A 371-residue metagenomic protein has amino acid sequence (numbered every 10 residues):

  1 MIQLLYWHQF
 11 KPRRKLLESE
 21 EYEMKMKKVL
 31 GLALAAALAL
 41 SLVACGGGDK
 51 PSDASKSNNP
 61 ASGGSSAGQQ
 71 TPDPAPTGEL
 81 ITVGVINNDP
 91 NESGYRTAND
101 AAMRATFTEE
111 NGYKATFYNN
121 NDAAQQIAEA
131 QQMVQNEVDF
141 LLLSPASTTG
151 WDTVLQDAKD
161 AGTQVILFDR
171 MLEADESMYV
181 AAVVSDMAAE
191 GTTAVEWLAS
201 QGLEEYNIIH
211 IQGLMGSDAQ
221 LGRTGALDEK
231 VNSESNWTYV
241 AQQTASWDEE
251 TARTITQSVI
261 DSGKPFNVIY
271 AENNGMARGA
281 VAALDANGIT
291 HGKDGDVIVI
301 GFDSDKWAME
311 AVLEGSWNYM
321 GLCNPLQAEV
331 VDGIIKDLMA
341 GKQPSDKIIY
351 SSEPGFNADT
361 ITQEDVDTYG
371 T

Functional and structural regions predicted by a protein language model:
V43-A67: Bacterial lipoprotein signal-peptidase II cleavage site
G68, P72-A75, E79-L80, I211 (+4 more regions): Hinge/cleft segment of the Venus flytrap/periplasmic-binding protein
P76, L80-E110, T116-A128, Q132 (+5 more regions): Extracytoplasmic "Venus flytrap"
P76-T77, V83, Q126, A182-N207 (+4 more regions): Hydrophobic alpha-helical segments within soluble ligand-binding/sensing domains
G94-E109, E190-A194, D218-W237, T251 (+2 more regions): Short, solvent-exposed amphipathic alpha-helices that sit in or adjacent to ligand/effector-binding or catalytic
F117-N119, A174-W197, H210-Q212, Q242 (+1 more regions): Short beta-strand elements at the ligand-binding edges of bilobed clamshell
I127, V134-Q135, D139, L143-K159 (+2 more regions): Hydrophobic alpha-helical
T149-A189, D305-L313, F356: Flexible loop/hinge segments that line or gate small-molecule binding clefts
